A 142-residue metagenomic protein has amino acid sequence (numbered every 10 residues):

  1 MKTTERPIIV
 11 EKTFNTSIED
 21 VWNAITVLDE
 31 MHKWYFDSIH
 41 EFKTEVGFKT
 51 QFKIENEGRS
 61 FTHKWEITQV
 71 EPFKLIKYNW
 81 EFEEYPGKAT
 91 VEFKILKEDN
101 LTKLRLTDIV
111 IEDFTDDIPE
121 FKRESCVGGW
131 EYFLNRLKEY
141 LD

Functional and structural regions predicted by a protein language model:
M1-H40: Hydrophobic ligand-binding cavity/cleft-lining segments
I8, H32-I39, F52-G58, N79-E81: A short gly/proline-enriched turn/hairpin at secondary-structure junctions
I9-N15, K43, K53, E66 (+1 more regions): Generic structural detector for well-ordered beta-strands
V21-W22, M31, T50-F52, I67 (+4 more regions): Hydrophobic pocket/interface hotspot
S38-F48: A solvent-exposed, acidic/Ser-Thr-rich amphipathic alpha-helical stretch
E41, N56-L101, I109-E112: Hydrophobic-ligand binding "helix-grip"
K103, V110-D142: A conserved amphipathic terminal alpha-helix motif
